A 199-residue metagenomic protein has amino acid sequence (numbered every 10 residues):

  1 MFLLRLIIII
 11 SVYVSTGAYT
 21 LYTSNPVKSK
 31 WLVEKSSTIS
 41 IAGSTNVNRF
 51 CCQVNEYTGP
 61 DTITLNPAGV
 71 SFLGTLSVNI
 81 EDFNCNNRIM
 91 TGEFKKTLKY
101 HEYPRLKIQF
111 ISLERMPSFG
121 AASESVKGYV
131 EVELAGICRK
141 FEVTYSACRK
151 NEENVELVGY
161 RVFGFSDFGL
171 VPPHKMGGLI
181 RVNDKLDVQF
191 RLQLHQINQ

Functional and structural regions predicted by a protein language model:
M1-W31: Bacterial Sec-dependent N-terminal signal peptides
Y19-Q199: Low-complexity, acidic/polar, glycine-enriched regions of mature
